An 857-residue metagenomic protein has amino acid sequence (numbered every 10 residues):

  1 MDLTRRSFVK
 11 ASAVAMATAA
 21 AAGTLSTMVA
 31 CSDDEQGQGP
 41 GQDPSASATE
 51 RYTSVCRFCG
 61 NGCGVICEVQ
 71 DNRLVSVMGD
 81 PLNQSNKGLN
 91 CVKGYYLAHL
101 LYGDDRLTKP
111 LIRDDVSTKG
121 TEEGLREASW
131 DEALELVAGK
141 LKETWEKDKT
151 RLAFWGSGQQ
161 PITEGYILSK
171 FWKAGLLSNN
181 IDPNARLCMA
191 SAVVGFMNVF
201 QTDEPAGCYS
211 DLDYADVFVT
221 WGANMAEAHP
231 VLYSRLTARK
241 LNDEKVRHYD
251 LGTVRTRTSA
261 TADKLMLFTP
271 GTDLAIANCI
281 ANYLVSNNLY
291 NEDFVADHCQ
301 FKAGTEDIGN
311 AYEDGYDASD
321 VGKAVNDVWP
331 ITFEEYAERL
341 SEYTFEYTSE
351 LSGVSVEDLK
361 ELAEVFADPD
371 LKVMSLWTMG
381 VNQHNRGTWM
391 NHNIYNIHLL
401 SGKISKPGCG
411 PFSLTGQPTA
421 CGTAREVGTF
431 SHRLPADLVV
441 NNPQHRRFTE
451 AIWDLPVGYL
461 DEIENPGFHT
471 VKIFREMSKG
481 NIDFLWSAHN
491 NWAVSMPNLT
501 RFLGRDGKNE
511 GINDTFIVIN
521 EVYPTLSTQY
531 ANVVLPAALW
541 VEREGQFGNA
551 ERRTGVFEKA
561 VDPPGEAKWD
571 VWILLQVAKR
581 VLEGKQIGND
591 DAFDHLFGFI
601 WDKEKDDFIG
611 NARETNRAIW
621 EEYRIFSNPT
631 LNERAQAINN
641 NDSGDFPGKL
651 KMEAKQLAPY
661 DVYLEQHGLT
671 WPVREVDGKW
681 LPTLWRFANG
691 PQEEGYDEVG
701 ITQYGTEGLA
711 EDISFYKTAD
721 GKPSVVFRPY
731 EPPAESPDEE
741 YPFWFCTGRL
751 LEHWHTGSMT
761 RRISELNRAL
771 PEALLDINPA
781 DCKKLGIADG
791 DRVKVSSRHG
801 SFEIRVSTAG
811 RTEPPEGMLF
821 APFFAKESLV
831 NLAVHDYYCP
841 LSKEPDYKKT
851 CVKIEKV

Functional and structural regions predicted by a protein language model:
D2-Y290, D297, F301, S355 (+8 more regions): N-terminal export/assembly segments and adjacent metallocofactor-ligating motifs of anaerobic energy-metabolism
A153-P161, E350-V354, T378-N385, G416-Q417 (+2 more regions): Conserved short loop/turn motifs at secondary-structure junctions
Y166-T237, E244-L251, A275, E350 (+3 more regions): Extended redox/cofactor-interaction regions of prokaryotic respiratory oxidoreductases
N242, R247, V254-D370: Long, well-ordered, tryptophan-enriched scaffold segments
A260-F268, P536, R553-P564, R762: Short beta-alpha connecting loops at secondary-structure transitions that line or flank enzyme active sites
T515-F516, E521-Y523, D562-A578: Phosphate/diphosphate-binding loops
V541-P563, L574, A578: Glycine/threonine-rich phosphate-binding loop and adjacent beta-strand/alpha-helix elements that clamp
D570-N641, Q666, E740, T756 (+2 more regions): Long, contiguous, secondary-structure-rich segments that constitute the structural scaffold of globular domains
